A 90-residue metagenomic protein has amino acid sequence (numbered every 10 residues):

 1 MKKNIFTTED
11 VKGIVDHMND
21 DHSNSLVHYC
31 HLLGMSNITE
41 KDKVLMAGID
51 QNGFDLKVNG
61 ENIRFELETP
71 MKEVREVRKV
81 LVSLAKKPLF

Functional and structural regions predicted by a protein language model:
M1-F90: Binding-site signature for planar aromatic cofactors or substrates
